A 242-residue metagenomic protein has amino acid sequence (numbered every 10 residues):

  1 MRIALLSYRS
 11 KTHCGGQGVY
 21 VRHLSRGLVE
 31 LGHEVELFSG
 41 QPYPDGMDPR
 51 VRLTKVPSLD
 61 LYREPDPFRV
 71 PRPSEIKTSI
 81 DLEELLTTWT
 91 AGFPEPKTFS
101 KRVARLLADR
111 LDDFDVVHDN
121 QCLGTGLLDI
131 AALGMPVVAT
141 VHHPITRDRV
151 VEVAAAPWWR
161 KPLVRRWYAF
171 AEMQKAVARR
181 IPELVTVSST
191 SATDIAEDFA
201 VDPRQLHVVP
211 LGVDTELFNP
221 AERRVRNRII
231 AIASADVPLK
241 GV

Functional and structural regions predicted by a protein language model:
M1-L59, R110-D112: N-terminal subdomain of nucleotide-sugar transferases
I3, V116-H118, A131-P157, V185: Active-site proximal beta-strand in glycosyltransferases
E36-L107: A conserved catalytic-core segment of Leloir-type glycosyltransferases
Q41, T190, G212, R224: Carbohydrate-associated surface elements
A91-P94, L106-T125, V138: Short N-terminal targeting/anchoring amphipathic segment
A104-A108, I145, K161-L184: Membrane-proximal helix-turn-helix segments that form the acceptor-binding/catalytic region of lipid-linked
I145, P210-L217: Short beta-strand->alpha-helix junction loop in the catalytic core of nucleotide-activated group-transfer enzymes
E222-K240: Conserved donor-binding/catalytic core segment of Leloir-type glycosyltransferases
